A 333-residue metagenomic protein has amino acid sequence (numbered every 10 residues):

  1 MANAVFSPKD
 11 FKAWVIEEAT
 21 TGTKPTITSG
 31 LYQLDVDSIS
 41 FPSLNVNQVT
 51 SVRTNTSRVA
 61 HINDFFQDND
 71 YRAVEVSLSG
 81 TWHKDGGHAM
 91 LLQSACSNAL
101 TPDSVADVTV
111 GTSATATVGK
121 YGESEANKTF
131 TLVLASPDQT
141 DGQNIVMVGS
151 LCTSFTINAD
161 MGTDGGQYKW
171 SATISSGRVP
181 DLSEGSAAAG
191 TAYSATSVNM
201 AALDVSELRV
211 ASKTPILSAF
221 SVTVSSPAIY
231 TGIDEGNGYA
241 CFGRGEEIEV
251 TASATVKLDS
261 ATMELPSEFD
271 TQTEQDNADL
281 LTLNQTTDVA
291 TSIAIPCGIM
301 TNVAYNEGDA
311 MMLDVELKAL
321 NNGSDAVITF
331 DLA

Functional and structural regions predicted by a protein language model:
M1-A333: Signature of extracytoplasmic/envelope-associated structural regions
